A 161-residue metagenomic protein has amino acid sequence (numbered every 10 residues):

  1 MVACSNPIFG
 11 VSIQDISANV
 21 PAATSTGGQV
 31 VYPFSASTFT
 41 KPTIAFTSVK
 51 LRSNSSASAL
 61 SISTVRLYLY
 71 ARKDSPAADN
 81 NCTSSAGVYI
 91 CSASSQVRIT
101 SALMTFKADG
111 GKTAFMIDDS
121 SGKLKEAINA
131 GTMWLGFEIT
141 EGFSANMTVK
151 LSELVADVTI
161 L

Functional and structural regions predicted by a protein language model:
M1-A3: C-terminal motif of bacterial Sec signal peptides marking the signal peptidase cleavage site
S5-S12: Bacterial lipoprotein signal-peptidase II cleavage site
S12-F34, L51: Post-signal peptide N-terminal segment of mature Sec-exported envelope proteins
T43-V65, S152: A short beta-strand element within beta-rich, extracytoplasmic domains of secreted/secretory-pathway proteins
S53-A59, L69-S75, I139-F143, V158-I160: Beta-strand elements of well-folded, non-transmembrane domains
S61-S85: Short, surface-exposed beta-strand/strand-loop-strand elements in extracellular ectodomains
Q96-K150: Cysteine-clustered segments with highest specificity for TGF-beta superfamily mature ligands
N146-L161: Short, low-complexity, Pro/Ser/Thr/Gly-rich segments in the mature regions of secreted, periplasmic
